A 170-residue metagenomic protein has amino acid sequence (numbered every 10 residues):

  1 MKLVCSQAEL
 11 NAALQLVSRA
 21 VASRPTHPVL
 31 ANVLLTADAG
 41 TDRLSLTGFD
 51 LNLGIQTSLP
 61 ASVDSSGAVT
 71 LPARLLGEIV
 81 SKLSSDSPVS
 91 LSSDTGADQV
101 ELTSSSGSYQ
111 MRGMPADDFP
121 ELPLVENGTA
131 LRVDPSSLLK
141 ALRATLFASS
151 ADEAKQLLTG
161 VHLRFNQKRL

Functional and structural regions predicted by a protein language model:
M1-L170: Structural preference for solvent-exposed beta-strand-turn elements and adjacent flexible terminal/loop segments within
